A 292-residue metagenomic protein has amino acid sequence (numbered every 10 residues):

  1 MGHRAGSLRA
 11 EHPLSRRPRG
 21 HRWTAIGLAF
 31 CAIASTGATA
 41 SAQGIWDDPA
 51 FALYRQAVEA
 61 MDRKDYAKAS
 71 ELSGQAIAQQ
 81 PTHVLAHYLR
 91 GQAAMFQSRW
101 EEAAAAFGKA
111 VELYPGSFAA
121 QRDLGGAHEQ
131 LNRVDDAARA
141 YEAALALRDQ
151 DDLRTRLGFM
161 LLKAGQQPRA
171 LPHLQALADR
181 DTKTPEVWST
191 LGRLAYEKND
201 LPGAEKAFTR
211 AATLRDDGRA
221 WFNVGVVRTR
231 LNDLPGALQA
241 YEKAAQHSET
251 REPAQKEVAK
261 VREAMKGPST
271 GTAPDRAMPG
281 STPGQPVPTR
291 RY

Functional and structural regions predicted by a protein language model:
I45, Q79, L113, A146-L147 (+3 more regions): Structural marker of alpha-solenoid helical repeat scaffolds
D48-L85, L89-F96, G126: Alpha-helical segment of the N-proximal tetratricopeptide repeat
A50, V84-L85, F118-A119, D151-D152 (+3 more regions): Helix-start (N-cap) detector for alpha-helical repeat units in TPR-like alpha-solenoids, especially tetratricopeptide
M61, Y88, M95, E112 (+6 more regions): Position-specific recognition of the canonical hydrophobic site in helix A of tetratricopeptide repeat
D62-R63, F96-Q97, Q130-L131, K163-A164 (+3 more regions): Register position in tetratricopeptide repeats
L89, D123, R156-L157, T190 (+2 more regions): Canonical tetratricopeptide repeat
